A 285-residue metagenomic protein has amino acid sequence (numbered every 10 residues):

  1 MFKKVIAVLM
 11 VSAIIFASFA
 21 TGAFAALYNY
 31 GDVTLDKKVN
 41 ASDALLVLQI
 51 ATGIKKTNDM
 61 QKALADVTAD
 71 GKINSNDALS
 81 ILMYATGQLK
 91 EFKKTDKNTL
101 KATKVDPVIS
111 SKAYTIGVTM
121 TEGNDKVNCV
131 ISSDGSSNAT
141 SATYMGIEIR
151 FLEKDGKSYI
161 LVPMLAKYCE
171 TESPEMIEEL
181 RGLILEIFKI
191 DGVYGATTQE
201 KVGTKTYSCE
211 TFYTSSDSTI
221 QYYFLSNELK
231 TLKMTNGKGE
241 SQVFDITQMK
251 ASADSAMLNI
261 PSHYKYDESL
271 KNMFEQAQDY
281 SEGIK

Functional and structural regions predicted by a protein language model:
F2-L100: Cellulosome-associated attachment modules in secreted, modular CAZymes
I14, I116, T140, S158 (+1 more regions): Well-ordered beta-strand positions enriched in small/hydrophobic/aromatic, beta-favoring residues
A25, D32, V105-I109, V127-G135 (+3 more regions): Short, exposed beta-strand/loop patches in secreted or surface proteins that constitute
A51, A85, M120-E122, Y144: Short beta-strand segments enriched in hydrophobic/aromatic residues within well-folded beta-rich domains
N74-M83, K238-N259: Extended, hydrophobic interaction surfaces within ordered domains
D96-S137, Q199-V202, A251-K285: N-terminal leader/targeting segments and the immediate start of mature chains
A102, P107, R181-G239, S262-K285: Extended beta-strand-rich segments in extracellular/periplasmic secretory proteins, especially within noncatalytic
D125-I184, E228-I246, A251: An acidic-aromatic
